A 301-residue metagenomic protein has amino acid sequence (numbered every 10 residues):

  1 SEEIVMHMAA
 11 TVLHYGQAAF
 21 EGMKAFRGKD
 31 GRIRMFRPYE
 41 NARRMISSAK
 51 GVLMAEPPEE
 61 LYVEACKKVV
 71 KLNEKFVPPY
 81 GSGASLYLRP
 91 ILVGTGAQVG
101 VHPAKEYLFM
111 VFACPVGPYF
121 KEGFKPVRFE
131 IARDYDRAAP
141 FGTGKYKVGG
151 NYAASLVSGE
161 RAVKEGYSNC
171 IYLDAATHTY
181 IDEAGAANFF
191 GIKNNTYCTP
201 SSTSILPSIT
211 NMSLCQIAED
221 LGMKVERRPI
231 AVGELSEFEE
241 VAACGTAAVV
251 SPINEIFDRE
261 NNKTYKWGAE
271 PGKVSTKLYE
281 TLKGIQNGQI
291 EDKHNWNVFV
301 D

Functional and structural regions predicted by a protein language model:
S1-A65, V69, I91, Q98-D301: Helix-start/capping segments and mature chain N-termini
V77-P78, V101: Short boundary motifs at domain starts and secondary-structure transition points
P78-V93: Extended, Lys/Arg-enriched charged tracts that mediate electrostatic binding to polyanionic substrates
